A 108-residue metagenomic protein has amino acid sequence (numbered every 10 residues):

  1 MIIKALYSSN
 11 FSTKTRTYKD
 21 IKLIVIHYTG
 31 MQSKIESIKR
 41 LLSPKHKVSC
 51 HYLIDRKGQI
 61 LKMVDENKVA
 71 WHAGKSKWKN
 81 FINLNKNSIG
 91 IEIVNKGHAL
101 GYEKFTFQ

Functional and structural regions predicted by a protein language model:
I2-Q108: Active-site-adjacent loop/helix surface patches within enzyme catalytic domains that shape the substrate-binding cleft
